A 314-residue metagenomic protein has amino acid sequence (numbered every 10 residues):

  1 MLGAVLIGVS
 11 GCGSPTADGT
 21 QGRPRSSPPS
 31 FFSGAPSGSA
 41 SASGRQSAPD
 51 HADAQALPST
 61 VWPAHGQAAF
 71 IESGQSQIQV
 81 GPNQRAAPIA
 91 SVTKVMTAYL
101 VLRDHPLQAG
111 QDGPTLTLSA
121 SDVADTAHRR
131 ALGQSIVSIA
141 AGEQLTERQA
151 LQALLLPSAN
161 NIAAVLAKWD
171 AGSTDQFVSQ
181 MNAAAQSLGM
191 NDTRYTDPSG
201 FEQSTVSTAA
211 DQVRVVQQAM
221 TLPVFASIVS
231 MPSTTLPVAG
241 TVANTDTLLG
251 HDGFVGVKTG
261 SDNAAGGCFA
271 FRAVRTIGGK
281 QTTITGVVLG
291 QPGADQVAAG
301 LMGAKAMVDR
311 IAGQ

Functional and structural regions predicted by a protein language model:
M1-P15: Secretory targeting and sorting signals
A17-I78, S173-Q314: Penicillin-recognizing serine hydrolase domain
A69-A87, Y99-L107: Export/targeting segments at the very N-terminus of extracytoplasmic proteins
V80-P88, Q134-A141, Q149-A153, A164-G172 (+3 more regions): Second-shell loop/turn segments in exported
I89-L116, Q212: Active-site SXXK
Y99-L107, K168-A171, Q217-Q218, D309: Short glycine/serine- and small hydrophobic-enriched flexible loop segments
L107-V137, S230-A239: Short, glycine/proline-biased beta-turn/loop segments that scaffold the active-site neighborhood
A124-A164, T241-V257, S261, T276: Conserved catalytic neighborhood of penicillin-recognizing serine enzymes
